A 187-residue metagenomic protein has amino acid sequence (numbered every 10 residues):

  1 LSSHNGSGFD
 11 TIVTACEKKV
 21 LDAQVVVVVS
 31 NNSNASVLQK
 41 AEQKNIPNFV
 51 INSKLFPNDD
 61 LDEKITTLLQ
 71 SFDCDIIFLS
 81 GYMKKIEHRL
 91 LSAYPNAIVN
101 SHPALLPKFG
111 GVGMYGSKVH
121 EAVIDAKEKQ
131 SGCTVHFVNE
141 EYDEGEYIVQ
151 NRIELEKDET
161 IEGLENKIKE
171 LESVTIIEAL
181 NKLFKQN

Functional and structural regions predicted by a protein language model:
L1-N187: One-carbon transfer enzymes
